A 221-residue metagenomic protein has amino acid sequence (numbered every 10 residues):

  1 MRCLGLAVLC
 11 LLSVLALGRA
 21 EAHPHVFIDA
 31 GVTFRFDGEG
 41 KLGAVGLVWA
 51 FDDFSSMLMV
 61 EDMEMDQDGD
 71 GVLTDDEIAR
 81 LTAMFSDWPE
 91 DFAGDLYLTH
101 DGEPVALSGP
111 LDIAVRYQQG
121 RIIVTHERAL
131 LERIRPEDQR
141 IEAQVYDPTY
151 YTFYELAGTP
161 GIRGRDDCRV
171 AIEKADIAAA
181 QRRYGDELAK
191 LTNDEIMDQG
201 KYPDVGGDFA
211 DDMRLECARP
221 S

Functional and structural regions predicted by a protein language model:
G5-L15: Bacterial N-terminal signal peptides
L17-A22: Sec/Tat signal peptide C-region and signal peptidase I cleavage site
P24-F51, S55: Early extracytoplasmic/domain-onset interaction patches
A44, A93-D95, R140: Exposed beta-strand and adjacent loop surfaces of beta-rich binding modules that mediate intermolecular recognition
F54-P136: Structured domain cores in non-transmembrane regions
D101-S221: Mature, soluble, non-transmembrane domains
